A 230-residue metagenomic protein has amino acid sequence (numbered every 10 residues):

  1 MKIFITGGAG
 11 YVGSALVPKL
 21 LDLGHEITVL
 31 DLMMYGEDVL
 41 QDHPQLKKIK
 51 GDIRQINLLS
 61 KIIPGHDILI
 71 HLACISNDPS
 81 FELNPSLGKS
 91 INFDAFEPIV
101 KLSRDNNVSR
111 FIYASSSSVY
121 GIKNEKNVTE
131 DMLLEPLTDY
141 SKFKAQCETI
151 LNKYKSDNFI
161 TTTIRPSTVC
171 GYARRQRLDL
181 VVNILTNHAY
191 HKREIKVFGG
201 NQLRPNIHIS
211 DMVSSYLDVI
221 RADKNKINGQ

Functional and structural regions predicted by a protein language model:
I3-L23: N-terminal Rossmann NAD(P)H-binding glycine-rich loop of SDR-like oxidoreductase domains
T6, L30, L69-L72, F111-S116 (+1 more regions): SDR active-site strand-loop-helix element
P44-Q55: Rossmann-fold cofactor-recognition segment
I53-I91: NAD(P)H-binding glycine-rich loop region in Rossmannoid oxidoreductase-like domains and their noncatalytic homologs
H71, E97-T138: Conserved Rossmann-fold NAD(P)-dependent oxidoreductase catalytic core, especially the SDR/UDP-sugar
F143-Q146: Active-site helix of classical SDR
T149-R204, I209-I220: NAD(P)-dependent short-chain dehydrogenase/reductase
S215, A222-Q230: Mid/C-terminal beta-alpha module of Rossmann-like enzyme folds, strongest in SDR-family dehydrogenases/epimerases
